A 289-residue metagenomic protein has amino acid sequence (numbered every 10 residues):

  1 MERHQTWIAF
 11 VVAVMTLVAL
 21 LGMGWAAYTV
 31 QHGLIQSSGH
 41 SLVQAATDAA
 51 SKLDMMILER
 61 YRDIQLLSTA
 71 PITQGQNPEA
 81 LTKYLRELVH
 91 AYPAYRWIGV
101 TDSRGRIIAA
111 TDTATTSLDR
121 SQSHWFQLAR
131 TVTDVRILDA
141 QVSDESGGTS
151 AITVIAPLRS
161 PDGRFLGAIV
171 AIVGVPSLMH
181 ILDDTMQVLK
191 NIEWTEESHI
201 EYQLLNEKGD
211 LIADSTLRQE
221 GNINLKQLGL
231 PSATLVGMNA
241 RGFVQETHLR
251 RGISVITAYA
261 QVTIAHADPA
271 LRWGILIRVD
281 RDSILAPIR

Functional and structural regions predicted by a protein language model:
Q5-V11, M15-N77, R86-Y95, S103 (+1 more regions): Juxtamembrane extracytoplasmic/periplasmic/luminal helical "stalk" adjacent to the first N-terminal
V30-L42, L53, I57, L182-T185 (+1 more regions): Juxtamembrane amphipathic/coiled-coil helical coupling segments that flank and transmit signals to/from transmembrane
N77-A94, T113-T115, D119-H124, L128 (+3 more regions): Solvent-exposed, extracytoplasmic
T101, R159-S160, L205, T263-A265: Core beta-strand residues in small-molecule sensory/regulatory alpha/beta domains
R104-R106, A110, H124-V142, A240-E246: Regulatory sensory and allosteric helical modules in signal-transduction proteins and certain transcription factors
T115-S121, A140-G148, L225-Q227, E246-S254: Short loop/turn segments at beta-alpha junctions that line or gate ligand-sensing/allosteric surfaces
G147-Q187, I256-A260, A270-P287: Conserved beta-strands of PAS-like sensory domains
K226-R289: Extracellular/periplasmic juxtamembrane segments that couple receptor/chemosensory ectodomains to their
